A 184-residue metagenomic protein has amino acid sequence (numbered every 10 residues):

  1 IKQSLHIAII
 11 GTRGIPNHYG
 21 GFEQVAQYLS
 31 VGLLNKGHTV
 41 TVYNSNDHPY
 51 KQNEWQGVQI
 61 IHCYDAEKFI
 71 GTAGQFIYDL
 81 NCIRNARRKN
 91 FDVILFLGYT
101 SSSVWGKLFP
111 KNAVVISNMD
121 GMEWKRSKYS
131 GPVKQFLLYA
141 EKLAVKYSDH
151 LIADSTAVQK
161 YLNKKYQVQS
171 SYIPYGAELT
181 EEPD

Functional and structural regions predicted by a protein language model:
I1-D47: N-terminal subdomain of nucleotide-sugar transferases
I1-L5, Q56, P183-D184: Nucleotide-sugar donor-binding and catalytic loop/hinge architecture of NDP-sugar-dependent glycosyltransferases
Q56-R84, S127-V133: A short, charged, and often flexible helix/loop element on the N-terminal side of the glycosyltransferase catalytic
F69-I70, R88-F91, S102-S103, I116-V133 (+2 more regions): A short, histidine- and acid-enriched strand-loop-helix "catalytic/donor-clamping" loop that lines the nucleotide-sugar
G74-R87, F91-D120: An aromatic- and histidine-rich active-site surface loop
R84-R87, V133-L151, K160: Membrane-proximal helix-turn-helix segments that form the acceptor-binding/catalytic region of lipid-linked
A157, G176: Carbohydrate-associated surface elements
